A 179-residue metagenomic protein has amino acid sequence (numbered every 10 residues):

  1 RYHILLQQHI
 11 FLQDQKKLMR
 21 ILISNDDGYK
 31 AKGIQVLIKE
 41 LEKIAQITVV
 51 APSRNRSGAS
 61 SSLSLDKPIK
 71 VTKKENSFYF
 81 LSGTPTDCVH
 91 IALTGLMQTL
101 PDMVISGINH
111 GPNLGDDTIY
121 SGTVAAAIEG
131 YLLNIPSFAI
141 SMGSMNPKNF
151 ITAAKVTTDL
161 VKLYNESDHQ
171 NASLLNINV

Functional and structural regions predicted by a protein language model:
H3-L5, L12-Q15: Short hydrophobic targeting helices and cationic amphipathic motifs that mediate membrane/organellar targeting
I21, K32-G95, T99-L100: A cross-family phosphate/adenosyl-ligand binding-site feature
I23-K30, D117-T118: Short, glycine-rich nucleotide/cofactor-binding loops
S24, V50-P52, S82, S106-N109 (+2 more regions): Short beta-strand segments
P112-S121: Glycine/threonine-rich flexible loop motifs
A126-G130: Hydrophobic/aromatic ligand-binding patch that stacks against planar heteroaromatic rings of cofactors or nucleotides
Y131-A153: Glycine-rich phosphate/pyrophosphate-binding loops and their adjacent beta-strand/loop elements at enzyme active sites
T152-V179: Electrostatically charged, flexible surface regions
